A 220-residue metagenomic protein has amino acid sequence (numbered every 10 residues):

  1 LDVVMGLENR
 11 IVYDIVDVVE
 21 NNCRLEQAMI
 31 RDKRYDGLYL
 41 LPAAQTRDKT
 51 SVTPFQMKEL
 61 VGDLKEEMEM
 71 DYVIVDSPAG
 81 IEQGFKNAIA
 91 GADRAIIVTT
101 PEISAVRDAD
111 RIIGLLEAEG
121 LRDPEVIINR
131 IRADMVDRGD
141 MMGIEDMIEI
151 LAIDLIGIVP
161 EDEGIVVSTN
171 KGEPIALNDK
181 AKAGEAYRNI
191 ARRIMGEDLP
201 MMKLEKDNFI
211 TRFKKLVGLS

Functional and structural regions predicted by a protein language model:
L1-M68, T169-A176: P-loop/Walker-type NTP enzyme "switch/lid" segment
V3, D17, G37-L40, R94 (+3 more regions): Residue-level recognition of specific faces of alpha-helices
E8, T46, P78, P101-E102 (+1 more regions): Short beta->alpha junction loops/turns
C23-R24, G164, L199: Generic structural signal for secondary-structure transition and capping sites
R34, A118, A152-I153, E161 (+1 more regions): Generic secondary-structure signature for well-ordered alpha-helical cores
F55-E59, D63-E67, S77-N170: Conserved catalytic-core segment of NTP-binding enzymes
V73-I74: Walker B beta-strand of ABC/ABC-like P-loop ATPase nucleotide-binding domains, specifically the conserved hydrophobic
K171-S220: NTP-binding/hydrolysis catalytic cores, primarily Walker-type P-loop NTPases
